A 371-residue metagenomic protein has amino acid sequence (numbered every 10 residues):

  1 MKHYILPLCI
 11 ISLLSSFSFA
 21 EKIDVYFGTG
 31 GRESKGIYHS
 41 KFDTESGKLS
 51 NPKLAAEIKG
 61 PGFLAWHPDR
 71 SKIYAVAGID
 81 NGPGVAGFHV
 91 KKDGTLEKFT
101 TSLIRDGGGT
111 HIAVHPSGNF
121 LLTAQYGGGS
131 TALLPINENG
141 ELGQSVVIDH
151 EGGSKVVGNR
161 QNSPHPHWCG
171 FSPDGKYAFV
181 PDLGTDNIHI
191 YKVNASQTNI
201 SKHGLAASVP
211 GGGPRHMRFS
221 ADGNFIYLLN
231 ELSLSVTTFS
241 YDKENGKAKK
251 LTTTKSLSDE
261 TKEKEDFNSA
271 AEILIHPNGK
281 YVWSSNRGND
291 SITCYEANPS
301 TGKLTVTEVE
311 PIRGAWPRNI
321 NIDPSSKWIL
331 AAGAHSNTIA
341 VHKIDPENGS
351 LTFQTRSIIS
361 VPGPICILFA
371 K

Functional and structural regions predicted by a protein language model:
E21, H67-R70, V114-G118, P173-D174 (+4 more regions): Residue-level detector of Asp-centered blade-edge/turn motifs that repeat once per structural unit in beta-propeller
G30-R32, G78-D80, Y126, I136 (+7 more regions): Short loop/turn segments immediately following the C-termini of beta-strands
S40-G47, F88-G94, L133-G143, Y191-N199 (+3 more regions): Short loop/turn segments immediately following beta-strands, especially the blade-tip and inter-blade linker loops
S50-A56, E97-L103, V146, S154-N159 (+5 more regions): A short beta-strand motif characteristic of beta-propeller blades
L96-W168: Asp-box/WD-like beta-propeller blade repeats and closely related beta-sheet repeat scaffolds
N268-T301, T307-A334: Loop/turn-rich, solvent-exposed surfaces of beta-rich toroidal or solenoidal domains
